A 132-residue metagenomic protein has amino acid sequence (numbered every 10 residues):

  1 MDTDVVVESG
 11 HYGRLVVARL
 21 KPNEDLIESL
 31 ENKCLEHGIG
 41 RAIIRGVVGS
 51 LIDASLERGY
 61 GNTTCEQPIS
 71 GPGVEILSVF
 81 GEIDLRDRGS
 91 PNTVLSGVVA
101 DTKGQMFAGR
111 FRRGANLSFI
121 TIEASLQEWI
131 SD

Functional and structural regions predicted by a protein language model:
M1-G46, I52-D132: N-terminal intrinsically disordered, cationic/polar leader segments that include organellar targeting peptides
